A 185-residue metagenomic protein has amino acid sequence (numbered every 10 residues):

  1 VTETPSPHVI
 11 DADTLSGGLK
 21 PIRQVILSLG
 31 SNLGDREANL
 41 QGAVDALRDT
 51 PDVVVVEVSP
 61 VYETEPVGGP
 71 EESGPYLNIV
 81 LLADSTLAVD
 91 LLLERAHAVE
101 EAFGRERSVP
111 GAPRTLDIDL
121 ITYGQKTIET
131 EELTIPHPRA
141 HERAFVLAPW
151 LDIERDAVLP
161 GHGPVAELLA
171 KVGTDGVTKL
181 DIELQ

Functional and structural regions predicted by a protein language model:
V1-P5: N-terminal acidic, proline/glycine-rich, low-complexity intrinsically disordered segments
P7-I10, V67-Y76, D90-Q185: Flexible, gly/pro- and Lys/Arg-enriched active-site loops
P7-L29, L33-T115, G124-Q125: Nucleotide and nucleotide-moiety/phosphate-recognizing core
